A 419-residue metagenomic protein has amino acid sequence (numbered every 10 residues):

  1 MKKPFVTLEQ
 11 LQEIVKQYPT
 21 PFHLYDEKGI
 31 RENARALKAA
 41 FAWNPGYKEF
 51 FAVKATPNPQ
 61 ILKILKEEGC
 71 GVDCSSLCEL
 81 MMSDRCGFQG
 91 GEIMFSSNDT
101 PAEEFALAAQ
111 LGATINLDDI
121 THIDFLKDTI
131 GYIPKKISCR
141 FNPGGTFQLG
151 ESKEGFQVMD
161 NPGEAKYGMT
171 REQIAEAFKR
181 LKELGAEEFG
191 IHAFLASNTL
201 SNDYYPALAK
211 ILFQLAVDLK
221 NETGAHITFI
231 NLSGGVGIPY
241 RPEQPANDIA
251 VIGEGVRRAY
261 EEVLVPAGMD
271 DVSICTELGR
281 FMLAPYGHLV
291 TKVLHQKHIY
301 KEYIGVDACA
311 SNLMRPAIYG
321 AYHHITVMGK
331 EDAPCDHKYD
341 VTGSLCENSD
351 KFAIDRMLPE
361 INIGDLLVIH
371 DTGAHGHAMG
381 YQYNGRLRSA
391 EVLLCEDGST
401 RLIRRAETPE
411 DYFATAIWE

Functional and structural regions predicted by a protein language model:
M1-K136, G150, E176, L181-E187 (+4 more regions): A charged N-terminal "starter" segment
Q10, D26-G29, N33, L37 (+19 more regions): General structural feature for long, well-ordered alpha-helical segments within catalytic domains of soluble enzymes
A52, K136-N142, H192-F194, N231-S233 (+2 more regions): Short beta-strand segments
A55-P57, C78, D99-P101, D119-T121 (+6 more regions): Active-site-proximal loop/turn and secondary-structure-junction residues that shape catalytic pockets, frequently
C74, F95, L117, A193-A196 (+3 more regions): Conserved beta-strand positions
G144-L294, L358, N384: Active-site loop/helix belt of alpha/beta enzymes
E261-L264, M269-E419: Charged (often Lys/Glu-rich) extended helix/loop segments that serve as interaction or gating elements
